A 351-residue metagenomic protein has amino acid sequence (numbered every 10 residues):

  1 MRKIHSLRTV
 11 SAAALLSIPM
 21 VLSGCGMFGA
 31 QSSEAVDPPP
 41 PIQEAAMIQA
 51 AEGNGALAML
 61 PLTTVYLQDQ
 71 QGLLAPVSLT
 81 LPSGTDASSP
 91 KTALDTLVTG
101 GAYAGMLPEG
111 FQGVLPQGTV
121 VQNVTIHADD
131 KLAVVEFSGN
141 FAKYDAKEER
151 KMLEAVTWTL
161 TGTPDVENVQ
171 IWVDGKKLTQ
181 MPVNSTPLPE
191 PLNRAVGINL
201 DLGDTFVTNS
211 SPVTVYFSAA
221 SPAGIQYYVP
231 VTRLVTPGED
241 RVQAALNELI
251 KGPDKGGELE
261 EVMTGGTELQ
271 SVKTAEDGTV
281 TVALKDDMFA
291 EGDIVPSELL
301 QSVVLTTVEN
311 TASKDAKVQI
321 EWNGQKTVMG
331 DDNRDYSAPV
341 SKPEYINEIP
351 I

Functional and structural regions predicted by a protein language model:
R2-I351: Bimodal "functional hotspot" detector
